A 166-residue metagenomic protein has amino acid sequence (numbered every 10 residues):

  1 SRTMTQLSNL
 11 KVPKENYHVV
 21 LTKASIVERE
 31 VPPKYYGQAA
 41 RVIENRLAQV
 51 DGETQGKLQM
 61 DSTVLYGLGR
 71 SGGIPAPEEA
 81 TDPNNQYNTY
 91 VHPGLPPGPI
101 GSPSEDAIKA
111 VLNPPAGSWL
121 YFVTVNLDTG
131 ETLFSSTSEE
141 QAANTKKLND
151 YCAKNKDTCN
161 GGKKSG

Functional and structural regions predicted by a protein language model:
S1-G166: Bacterial extracytoplasmic/cell-wall-associated proteins, especially those involved in peptidoglycan
